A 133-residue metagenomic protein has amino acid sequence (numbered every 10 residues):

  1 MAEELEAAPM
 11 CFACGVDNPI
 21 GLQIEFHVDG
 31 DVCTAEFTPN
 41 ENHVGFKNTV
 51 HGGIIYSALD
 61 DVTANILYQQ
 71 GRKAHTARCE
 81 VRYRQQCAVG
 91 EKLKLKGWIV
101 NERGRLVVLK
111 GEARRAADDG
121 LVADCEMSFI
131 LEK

Functional and structural regions predicted by a protein language model:
M1-L5, C87-V89, I99-K133: HotDog/MaoC-like acyl-thioester-processing domains
M1-N42: Non-catalytic linker/capping segments at the edges of enzyme domains
A8-P9, D17, G21-Q23, H43-K47 (+3 more regions): Generic secondary-structure boundary/loop-capping signal
L22, H75-A77, L93, V107 (+1 more regions): Hydrophobic core residues within well-ordered beta-strands of beta-rich domains
E25, T49-G52, Y56-S57, K94 (+1 more regions): Short, electropositive, low-hydrophobicity segments enriched in small/polar residues
T34-A58: A conserved, well-ordered hydrophobic junction motif at loop->secondary-structure transitions
E36-T38, E80-R82, K96-W98, E112 (+1 more regions): Residue-level recognition of well-ordered beta-strand positions that form the cores of beta-sheet-rich folds across
D61-K94, I99: Hydrophobic beta-strand-centered segment that forms part of the acyl-chain substrate-binding groove
